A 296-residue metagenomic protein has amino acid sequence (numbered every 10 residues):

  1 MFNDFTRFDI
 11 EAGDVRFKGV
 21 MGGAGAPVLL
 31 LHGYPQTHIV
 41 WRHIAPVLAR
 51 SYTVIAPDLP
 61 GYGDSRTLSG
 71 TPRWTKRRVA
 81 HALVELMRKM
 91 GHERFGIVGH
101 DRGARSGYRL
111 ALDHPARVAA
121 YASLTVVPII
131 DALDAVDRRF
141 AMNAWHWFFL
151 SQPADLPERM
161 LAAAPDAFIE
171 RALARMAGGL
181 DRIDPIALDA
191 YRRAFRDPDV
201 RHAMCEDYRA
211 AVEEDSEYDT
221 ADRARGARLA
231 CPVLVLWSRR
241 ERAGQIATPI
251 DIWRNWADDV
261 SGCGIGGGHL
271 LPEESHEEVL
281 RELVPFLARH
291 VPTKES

Functional and structural regions predicted by a protein language model:
M1-R7, V15-G19, P27, I55 (+5 more regions): Flexible "cap/lid" subdomain of the alpha/beta-hydrolase fold that forms the substrate-access gate
V20-R66: Conserved HGGG/HGGXW glycine-rich cap/lid loop of the alpha/beta-hydrolase fold
T37-H38, R105, G268: A short, glycine- and basic residue-enriched loop/turn that sits immediately adjacent to a domain's principal
I39-R42, H202, R281: Alpha-helical elements of the RecA-like P-loop NTPase motor core of helicases
W41-R42, I246-A247, H276-E277: Conserved strand-to-helix beginnings and helix N-cap segments that scaffold or border functional pockets
G267-H276, L280: Catalytic histidine-centered segment of alpha/beta-hydrolase-like enzymes
K294-S296: Short intrinsically disordered terminal tails
